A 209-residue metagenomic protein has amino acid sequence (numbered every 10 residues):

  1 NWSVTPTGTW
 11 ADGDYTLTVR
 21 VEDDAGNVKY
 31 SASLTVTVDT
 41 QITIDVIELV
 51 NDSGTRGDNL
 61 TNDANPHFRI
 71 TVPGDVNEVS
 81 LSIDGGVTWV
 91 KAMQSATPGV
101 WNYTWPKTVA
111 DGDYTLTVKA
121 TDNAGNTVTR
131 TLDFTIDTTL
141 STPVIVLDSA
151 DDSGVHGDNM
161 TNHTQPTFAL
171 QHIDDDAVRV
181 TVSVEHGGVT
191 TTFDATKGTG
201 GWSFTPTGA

Functional and structural regions predicted by a protein language model:
W2-V4, G99-Y103, G200-F204: Short strand-edge motifs at loop-to-beta-strand transitions and within beta-strands of extracellular beta-rich domains
P6-D14, W105-D113, P206-A209: Surface-exposed, short loops/turns at beta-strand junctions within beta-sandwich domains
V28-D52, N126-D151: Flexible, low-complexity linkers/stalks enriched in Thr/Pro that connect modular domains
G54-A64, S153-T164: Short, solvent-exposed loop/linker segments at the N-terminal edge of repeated beta-sheet extracellular domains
T71-E78, H172-V178: Short proline/glycine-enriched turn/loop motifs at strand-loop junctions of beta-rich domains
